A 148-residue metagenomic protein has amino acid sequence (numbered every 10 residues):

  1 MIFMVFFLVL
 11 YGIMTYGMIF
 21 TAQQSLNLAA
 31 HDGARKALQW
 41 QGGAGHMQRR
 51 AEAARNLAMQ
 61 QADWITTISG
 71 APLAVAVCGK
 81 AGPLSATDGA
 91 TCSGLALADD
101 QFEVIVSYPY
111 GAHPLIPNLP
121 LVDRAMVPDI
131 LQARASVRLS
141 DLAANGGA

Functional and structural regions predicted by a protein language model:
M1-G17: N-terminal single-pass transmembrane signal-anchor helix
Q23, L28, D32-A148: Short, conserved structural patches
